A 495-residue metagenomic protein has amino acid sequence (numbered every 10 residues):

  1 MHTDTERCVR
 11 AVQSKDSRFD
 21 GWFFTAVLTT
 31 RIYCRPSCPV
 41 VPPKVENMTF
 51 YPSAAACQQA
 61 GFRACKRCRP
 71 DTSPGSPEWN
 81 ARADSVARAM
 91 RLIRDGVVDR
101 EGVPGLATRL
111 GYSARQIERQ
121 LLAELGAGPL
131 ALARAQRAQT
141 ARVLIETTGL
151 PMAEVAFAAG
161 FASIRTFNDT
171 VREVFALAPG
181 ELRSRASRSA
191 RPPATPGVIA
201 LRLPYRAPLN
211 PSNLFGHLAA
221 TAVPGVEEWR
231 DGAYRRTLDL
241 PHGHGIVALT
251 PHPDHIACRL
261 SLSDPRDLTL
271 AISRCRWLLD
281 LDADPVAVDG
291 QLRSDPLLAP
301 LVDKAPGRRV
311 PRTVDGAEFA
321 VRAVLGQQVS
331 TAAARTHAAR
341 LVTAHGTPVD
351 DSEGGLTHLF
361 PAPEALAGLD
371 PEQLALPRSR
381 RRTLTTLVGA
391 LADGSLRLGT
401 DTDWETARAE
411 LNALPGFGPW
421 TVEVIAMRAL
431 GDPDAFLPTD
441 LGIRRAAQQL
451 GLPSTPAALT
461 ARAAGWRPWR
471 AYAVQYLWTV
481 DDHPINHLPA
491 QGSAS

Functional and structural regions predicted by a protein language model:
M1-S495: HhH-family (HhH-GPD) DNA N-glycosylase catalytic core used in base-excision repair
